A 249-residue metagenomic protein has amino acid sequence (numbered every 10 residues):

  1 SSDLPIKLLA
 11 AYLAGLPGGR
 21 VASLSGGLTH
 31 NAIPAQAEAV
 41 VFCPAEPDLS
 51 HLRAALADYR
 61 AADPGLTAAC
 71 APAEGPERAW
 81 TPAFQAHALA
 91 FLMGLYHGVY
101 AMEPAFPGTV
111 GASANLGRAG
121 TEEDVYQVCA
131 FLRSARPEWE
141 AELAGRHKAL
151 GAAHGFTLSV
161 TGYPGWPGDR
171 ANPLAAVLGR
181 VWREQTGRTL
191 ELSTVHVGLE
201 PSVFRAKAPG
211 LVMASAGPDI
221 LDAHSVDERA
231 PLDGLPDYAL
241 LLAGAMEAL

Functional and structural regions predicted by a protein language model:
S1-R133: Midchain, well-structured core segments that form catalytic/ion-binding scaffolds
S2-P17, F84-M93, Y100-P104, A141-A144 (+5 more regions): His/Asp/Glu-rich mid-to-C-terminal helical/loop segments that flank catalytic regions of hydrolases
L13-G18, A45, R53-P64, Y96 (+6 more regions): Structural signal for hydrophobic packing residues in well-ordered secondary-structure cores of soluble enzyme domains
A14-S25, A144, A153, T161-Y163 (+1 more regions): Active-site-adjacent substrate-binding region of metalloamidase/peptidase-like peptide-processing proteins
P104, G111-Q127, F131, A176-A245: Zn-dependent metallopeptidase/amidohydrolase metal-coordination segment
F106, R133-E140, P164-G168: Short, surface-exposed loop/turn motifs that are enriched in glycine and acidic residues and include a nearby proline
V125-S134, T157-G165: Short, flexible active-site loops
C129-G155: C-terminal, non-catalytic macromolecule-binding modules
